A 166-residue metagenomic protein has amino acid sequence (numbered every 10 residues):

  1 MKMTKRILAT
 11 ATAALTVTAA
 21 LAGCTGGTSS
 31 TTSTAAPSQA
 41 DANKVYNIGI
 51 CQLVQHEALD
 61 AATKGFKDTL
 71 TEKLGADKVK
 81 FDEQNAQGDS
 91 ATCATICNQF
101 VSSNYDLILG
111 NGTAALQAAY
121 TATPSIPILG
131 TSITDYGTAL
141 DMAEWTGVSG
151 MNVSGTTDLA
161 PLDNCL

Functional and structural regions predicted by a protein language model:
M1-A22: Sec-dependent bacterial lipoprotein signal peptides
L21-P37: Bacterial lipoprotein signal-peptidase II cleavage site
P37, A42-K67, D82-C93: Extracytoplasmic "Venus flytrap"
D41, Y136-L166: Hydrophobic alpha-helical segments within soluble ligand-binding/sensing domains
V45-G49, P127, N152-G155: Residues that mark the start of a beta-strand
G65-A76: A short, Lys/Arg-enriched amphipathic alpha-helix followed by its capping loop at the start of a domain
A86-E144: Beta-alpha junction/loop-to-helix N-cap segments that form part of ligand/metal-binding clefts
